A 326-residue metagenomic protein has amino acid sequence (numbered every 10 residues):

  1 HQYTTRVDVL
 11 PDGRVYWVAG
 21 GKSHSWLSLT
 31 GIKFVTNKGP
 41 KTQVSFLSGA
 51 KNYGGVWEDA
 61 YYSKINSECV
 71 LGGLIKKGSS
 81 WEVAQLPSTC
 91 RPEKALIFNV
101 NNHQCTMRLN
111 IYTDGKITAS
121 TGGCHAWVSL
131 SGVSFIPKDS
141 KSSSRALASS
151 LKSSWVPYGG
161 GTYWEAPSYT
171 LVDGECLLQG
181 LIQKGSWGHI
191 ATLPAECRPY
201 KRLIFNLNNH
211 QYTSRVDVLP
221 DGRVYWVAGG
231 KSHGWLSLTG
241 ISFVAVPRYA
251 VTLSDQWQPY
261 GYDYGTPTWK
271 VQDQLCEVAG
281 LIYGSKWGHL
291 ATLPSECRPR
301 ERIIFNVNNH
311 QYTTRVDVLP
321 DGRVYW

Functional and structural regions predicted by a protein language model:
H1-S45, N52-D59, K76-L151, G159-A166 (+2 more regions): Extracellular jelly-roll beta-sandwich "head" domains, especially the C-terminal globular C1q domain
A60-S67, P167-G174, T268-Q274: LRR flanking "cap" motifs
S67-L74, G174-L181, L275-L281: Short, well-ordered beta-strand segments enriched in hydrophobic/aromatic residues
